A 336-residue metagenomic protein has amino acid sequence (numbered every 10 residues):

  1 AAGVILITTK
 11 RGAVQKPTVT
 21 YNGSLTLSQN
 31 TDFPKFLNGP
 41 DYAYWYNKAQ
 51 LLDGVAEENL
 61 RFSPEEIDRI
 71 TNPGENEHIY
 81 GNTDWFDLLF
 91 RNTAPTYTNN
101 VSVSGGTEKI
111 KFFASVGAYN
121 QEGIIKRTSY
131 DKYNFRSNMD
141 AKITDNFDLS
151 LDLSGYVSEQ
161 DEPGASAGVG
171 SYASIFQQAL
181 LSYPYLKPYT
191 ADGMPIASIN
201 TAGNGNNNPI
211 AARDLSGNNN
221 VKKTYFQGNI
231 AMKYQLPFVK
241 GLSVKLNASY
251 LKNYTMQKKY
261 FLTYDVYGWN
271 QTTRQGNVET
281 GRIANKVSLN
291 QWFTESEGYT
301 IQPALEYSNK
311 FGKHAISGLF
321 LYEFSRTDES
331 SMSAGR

Functional and structural regions predicted by a protein language model:
A1-S28, T107-E122, K126-T190, G217-K259 (+1 more regions): Transmembrane beta-barrel strand/turn architecture of Gram-negative outer membrane proteins
R11-K126, G164-A167: Residues embedded in well-ordered regular secondary structure
P34-R69, Y156-T201, Y254-R274, S333: A surface-exposed, glycine/aromatic-enriched loop/edge motif typical of exported proteins
F36-L37, T128-K132, A211-L215, L262-T263 (+1 more regions): "Short basic amphipathic alpha-helical interaction patches in structured regions
G74-E77, I110-S115, S198-N208, R274-G281: Active-site-adjacent bridging/hinge elements
N76-S104, E108, L262-V266, Q271-R336: Outer-membrane beta-barrel transmembrane domain signature of Gram-negative proteins, especially the mid-to-C-terminal
T98-N100, D214-S216, N229-A231, V287-S288: Short structured motifs
A197, T201-N204, A211-N220, D328: Transmembrane beta-strand segments of outer-membrane beta-barrel domains in Gram-negative and organellar OMPs
